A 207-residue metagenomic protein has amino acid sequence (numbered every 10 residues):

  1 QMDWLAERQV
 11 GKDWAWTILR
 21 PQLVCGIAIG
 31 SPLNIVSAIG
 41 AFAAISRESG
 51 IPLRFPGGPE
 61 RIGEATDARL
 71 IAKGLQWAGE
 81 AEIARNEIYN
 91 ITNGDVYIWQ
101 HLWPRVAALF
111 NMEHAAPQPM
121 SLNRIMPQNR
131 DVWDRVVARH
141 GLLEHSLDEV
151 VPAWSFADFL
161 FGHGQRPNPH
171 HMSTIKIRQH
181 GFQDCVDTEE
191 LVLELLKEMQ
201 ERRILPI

Functional and structural regions predicted by a protein language model:
Q1-E7: A gly/proline- and charged-residue-enriched helix-loop-helix capping module
L5, I177, C185-L195, L205: Hydrophobic transmembrane alpha-helices of multi-pass solute transporters/permeases
E7-K73, V106: NAD(P)-dependent short-chain dehydrogenase/reductase
Q22, M120, E190-L191: Residue-level "edge-of-site" marker
E60-A68, D95-V96, R166, H170 (+1 more regions): Aromatic-acidic/polar surface patches that form glycan- and anion
A68-Q76, E189-L193: Short, amphipathic alpha-helical "lid/cap" segments that border enzyme active or binding sites
G74-Q165, S173-I175, Q179, L196 (+1 more regions): Mid/C-terminal beta-alpha module of Rossmann-like enzyme folds, strongest in SDR-family dehydrogenases/epimerases
